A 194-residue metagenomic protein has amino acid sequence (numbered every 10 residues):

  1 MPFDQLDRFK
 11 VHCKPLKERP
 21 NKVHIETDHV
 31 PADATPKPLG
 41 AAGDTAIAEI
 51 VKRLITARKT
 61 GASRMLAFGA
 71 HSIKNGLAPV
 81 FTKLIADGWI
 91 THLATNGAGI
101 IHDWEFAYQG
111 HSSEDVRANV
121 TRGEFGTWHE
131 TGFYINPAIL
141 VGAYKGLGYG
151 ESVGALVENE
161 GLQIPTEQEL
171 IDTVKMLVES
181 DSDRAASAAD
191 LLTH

Functional and structural regions predicted by a protein language model:
M1-L147, S152-H194: Metallocofactor- and cofactor-centric catalytic cores in central/energy metabolism, strongly enriched
